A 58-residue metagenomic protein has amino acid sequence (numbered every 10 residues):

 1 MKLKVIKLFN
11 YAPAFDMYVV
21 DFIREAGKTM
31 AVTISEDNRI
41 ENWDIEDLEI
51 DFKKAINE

Functional and structural regions predicted by a protein language model:
M1, K53-E58: Short intrinsically disordered terminal tails
M1-A12: Short coil-to-beta transition motif at edge beta-strands of beta-rich domains
Y11-F52: Acidic, low-complexity, intrinsically disordered interaction modules
